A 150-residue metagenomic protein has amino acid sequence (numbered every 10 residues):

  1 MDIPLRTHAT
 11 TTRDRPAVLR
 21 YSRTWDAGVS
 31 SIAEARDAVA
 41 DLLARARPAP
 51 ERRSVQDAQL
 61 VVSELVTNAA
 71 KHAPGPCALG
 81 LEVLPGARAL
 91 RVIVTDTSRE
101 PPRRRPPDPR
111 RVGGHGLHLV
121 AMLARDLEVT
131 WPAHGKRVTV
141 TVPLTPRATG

Functional and structural regions predicted by a protein language model:
M1, D14-P16, S30, E34 (+1 more regions): Polar low-complexity intrinsically disordered regions
M1-D26, A70-G150: Conserved beta-strand-loop-beta-strand hairpin that lines the nucleotide-binding pocket of ATP/GTP-utilizing enzymes
A17-D37, D41: Short beta-to-alpha transition helix within the HATPase_c
D37-S63: Conserved short strand/loop->alpha-helix "switch" segment adjacent to the catalytic nucleotide/phosphoryl-transfer site
V61, V66-H72: Short, well-structured hydrophobic secondary-structure segments
